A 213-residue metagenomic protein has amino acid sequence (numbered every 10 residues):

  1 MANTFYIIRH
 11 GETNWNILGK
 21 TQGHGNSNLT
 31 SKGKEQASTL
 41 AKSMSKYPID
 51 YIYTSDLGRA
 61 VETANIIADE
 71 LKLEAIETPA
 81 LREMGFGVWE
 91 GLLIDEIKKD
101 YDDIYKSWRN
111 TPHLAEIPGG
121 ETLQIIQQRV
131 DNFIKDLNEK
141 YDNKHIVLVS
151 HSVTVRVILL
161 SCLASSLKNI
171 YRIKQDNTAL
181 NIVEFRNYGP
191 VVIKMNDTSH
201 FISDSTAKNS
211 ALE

Functional and structural regions predicted by a protein language model:
A2, N14, V61, D131-V191: Active-site-adjacent alpha-helix immediately C-terminal to a catalytic or transition-state-stabilizing loop
Y6, I76-T78, I193: General small-molecule cofactor/ligand-binding pocket signal
Y6-I66, E116-D131: Loop-to-helix element that buttresses phosphate recognition and phosphoryl-transfer chemistry
G11, S152, T198: Active-site metal-binding loops of divalent metal-dependent hydrolases
K20-Q22, A80-L81, N110-A115: Short linear capping/connector segments at secondary-structure termini
L40-Y105: Phosphate-coordination/substrate-recognition cap region in phosphate-metabolizing enzymes
D95-K106, G189-H200: A polyampholytic, Gly/Pro-enriched intrinsically disordered region
I193-E213: Acidic, His/Gly-rich catalytic cores of divalent-metal-dependent hydrolytic chemistry
